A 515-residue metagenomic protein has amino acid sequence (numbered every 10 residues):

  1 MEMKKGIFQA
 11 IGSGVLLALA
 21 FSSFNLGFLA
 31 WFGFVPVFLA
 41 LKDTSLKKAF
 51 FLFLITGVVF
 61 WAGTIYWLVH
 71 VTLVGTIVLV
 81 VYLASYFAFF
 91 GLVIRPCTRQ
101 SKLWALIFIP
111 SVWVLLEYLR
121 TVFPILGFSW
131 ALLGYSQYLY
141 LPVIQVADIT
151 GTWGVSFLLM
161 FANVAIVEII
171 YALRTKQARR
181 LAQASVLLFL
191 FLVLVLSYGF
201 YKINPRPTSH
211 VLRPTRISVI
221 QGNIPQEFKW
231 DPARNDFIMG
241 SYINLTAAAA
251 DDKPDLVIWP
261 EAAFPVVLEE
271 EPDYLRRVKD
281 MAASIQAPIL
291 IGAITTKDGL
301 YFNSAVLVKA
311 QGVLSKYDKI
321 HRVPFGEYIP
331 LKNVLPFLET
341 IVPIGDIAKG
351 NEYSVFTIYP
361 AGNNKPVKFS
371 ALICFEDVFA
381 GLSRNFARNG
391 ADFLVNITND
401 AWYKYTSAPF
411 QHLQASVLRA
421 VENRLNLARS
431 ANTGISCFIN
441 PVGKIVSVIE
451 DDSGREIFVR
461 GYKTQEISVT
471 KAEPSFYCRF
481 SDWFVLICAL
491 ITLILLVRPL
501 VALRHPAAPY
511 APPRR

Functional and structural regions predicted by a protein language model:
E2-P205, Y405, R419, A431-T433 (+2 more regions): Membrane-embedded alpha-helical bundles of multi-pass enzymes that act on lipidic or dolichyl-linked glycan substrates
F21-P36, Q221-G222, K253-V266, I397-D400: Short, conserved active-site loops that position catalytic residues or coordinate cofactors/metal ions across diverse
L83, P110, L256, A263-F264 (+5 more regions): CN hydrolase (nitrilase-like) catalytic-core segments centered on the catalytic cysteine and neighboring Lys/Glu
G199-Y328, G345, V355-K365, A371-D377 (+1 more regions): Soluble catalytic regions of membrane-associated enzymes that act on cell-envelope and secretory-pathway components
T208, L212, A502-A507, A511-P512: Short polybasic linear motifs
K319, V323-L335, D452-T470: A short, polar/charged loop-to-alpha-helix boundary motif
I341-G362, P366-K368, L372-I373, S468-L503: Cysteine/selenocysteine-centered motifs that mediate thiol-based redox chemistry or coordinate metal-sulfur cofactors
